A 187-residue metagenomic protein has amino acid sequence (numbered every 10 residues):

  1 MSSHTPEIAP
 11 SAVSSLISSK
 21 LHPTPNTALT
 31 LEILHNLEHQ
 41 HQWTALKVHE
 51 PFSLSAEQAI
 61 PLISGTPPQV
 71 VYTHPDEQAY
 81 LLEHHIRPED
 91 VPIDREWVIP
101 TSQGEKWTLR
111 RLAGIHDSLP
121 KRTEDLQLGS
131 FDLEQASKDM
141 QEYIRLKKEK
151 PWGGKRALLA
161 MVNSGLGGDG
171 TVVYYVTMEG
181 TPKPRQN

Functional and structural regions predicted by a protein language model:
T5-K155, G165-L166: Acidic, polar low-complexity intrinsically disordered regions
I144-N187: Helix-rich interaction surfaces within compact, conserved domain-sized segments that mediate assembly or partner
